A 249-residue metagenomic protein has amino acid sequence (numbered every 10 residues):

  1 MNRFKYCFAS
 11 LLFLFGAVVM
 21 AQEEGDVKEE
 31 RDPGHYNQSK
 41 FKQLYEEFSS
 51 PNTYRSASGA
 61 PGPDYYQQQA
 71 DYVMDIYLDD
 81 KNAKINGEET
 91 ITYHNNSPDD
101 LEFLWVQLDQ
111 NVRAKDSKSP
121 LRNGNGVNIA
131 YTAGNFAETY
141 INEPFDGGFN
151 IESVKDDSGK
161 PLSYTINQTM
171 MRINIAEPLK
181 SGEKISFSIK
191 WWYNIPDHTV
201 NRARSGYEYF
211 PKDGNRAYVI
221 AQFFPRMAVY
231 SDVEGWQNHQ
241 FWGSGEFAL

Functional and structural regions predicted by a protein language model:
M1-G25: Bacterial Sec-dependent N-terminal signal peptides
A21-I85, A221, H239, G243-E246: N-terminal, polar/Ser/Thr-rich
R31, D109-P144: Acidic glycine/proline-rich low-complexity segments
A83-V112, S117, N128-T132: Ligand-binding face of N-terminal immunoglobulin V-set domains in extracellular IgSF glycoproteins
E89-I91, N95, L108-Q110, E183-D197: Short, hydrophobic/aromatic-enriched beta-strand segments in well-ordered soluble domains
F103-L104, D116-S119, I166, D197-G206: Short, solvent-exposed loop/turn and secondary-structure capping segments
N128-S153, D157, K190-L249: Extended, low-hydrophobicity, Ser/Thr/Pro/Gly-biased non-transmembrane segments
T169-I173, I185: Short strand-edge motifs at loop-to-beta-strand transitions and within beta-strands of extracellular beta-rich domains
